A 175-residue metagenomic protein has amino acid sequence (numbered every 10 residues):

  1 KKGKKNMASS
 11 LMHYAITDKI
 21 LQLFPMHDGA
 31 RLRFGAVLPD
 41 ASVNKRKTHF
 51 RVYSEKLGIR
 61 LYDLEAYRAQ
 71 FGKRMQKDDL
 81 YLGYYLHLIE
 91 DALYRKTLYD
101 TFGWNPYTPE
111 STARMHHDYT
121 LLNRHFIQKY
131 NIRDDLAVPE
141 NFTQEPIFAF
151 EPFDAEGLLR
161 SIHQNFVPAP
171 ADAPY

Functional and structural regions predicted by a protein language model:
K2-Y175: N-terminal leader/auxiliary helical segments
